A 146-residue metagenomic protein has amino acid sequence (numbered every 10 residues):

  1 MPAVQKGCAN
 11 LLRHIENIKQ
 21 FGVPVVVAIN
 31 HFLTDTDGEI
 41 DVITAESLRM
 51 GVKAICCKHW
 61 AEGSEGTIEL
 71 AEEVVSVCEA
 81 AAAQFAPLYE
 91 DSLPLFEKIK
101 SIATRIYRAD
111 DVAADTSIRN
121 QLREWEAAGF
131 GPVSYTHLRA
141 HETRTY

Functional and structural regions predicted by a protein language model:
P2-I29, D37-I40: Conserved C-terminal guanine-recognition region of P-loop GTPase G domains, centered on the G4
I15-V26, E46-K53, V77-A80: Secondary-structure transition/capping motifs at alpha-helix termini and the adjoining loop/turn into the next element
A28-D35, C57-E62: G-domain G4 guanine-recognition motif of GTPases
T36-D37, E65, R144: Short helix/loop capping segments that flank catalytic or ligand/cofactor-binding pockets
I43-V74: Canonical P-loop GTPase G-domain recognition
T67-A127: Glycine-rich, Lys/Arg-enriched anion-binding loops that position phosphate/diphosphate groups for phosphoryl
G131-V133: Non-catalytic alpha-helical scaffolds
T136-T143: Conserved small/polar residues in nucleotide/adenosyl-binding loops
